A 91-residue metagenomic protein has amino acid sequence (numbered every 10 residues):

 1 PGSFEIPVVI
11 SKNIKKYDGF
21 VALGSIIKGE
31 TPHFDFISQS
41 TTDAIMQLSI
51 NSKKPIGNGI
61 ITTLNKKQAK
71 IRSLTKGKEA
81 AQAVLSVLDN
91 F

Functional and structural regions predicted by a protein language model:
P1-F4, T62: Short beta->alpha junction loops
E5-A44: Glycine-rich phosphate-binding loop
V8, I71, S86: Charged/polar, solvent-exposed surface patches and flexible loops
K15, M46, I50-K54, L85-N90: Generic secondary-structure signature for well-ordered alpha-helical cores
A22-I26, G57-L64: Glycine- and acidic-rich phosphate- and metal-coordinating loops
D35-T62: Short, acidic/small-residue loops that bind anionic groups at enzyme active sites
L64-T75: Phosphate-binding/catalytic loops
T75-F91: A charged, well-structured terminal subsegment
